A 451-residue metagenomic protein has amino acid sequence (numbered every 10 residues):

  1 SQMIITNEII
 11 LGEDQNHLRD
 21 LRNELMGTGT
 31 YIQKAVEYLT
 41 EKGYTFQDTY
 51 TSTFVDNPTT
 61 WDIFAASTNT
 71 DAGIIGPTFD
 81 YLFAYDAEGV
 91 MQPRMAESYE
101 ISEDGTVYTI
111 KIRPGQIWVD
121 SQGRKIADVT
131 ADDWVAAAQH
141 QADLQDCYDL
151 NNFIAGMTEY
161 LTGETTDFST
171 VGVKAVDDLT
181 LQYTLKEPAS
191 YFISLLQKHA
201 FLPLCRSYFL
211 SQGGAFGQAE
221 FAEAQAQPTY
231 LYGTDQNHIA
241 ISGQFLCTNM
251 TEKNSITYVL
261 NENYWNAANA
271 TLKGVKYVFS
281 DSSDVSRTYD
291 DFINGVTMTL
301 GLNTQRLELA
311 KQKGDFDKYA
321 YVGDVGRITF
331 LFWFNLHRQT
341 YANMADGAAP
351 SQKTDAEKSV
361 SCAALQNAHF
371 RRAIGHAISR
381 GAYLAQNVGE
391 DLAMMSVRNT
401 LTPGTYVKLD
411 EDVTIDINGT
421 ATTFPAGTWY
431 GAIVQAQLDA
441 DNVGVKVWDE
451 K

Functional and structural regions predicted by a protein language model:
S1-I10, A87, R113-D146, Q244-N387 (+1 more regions): Extracytoplasmic/periplasmic ligand-capture domains
S1-T51, Y85-Q92, Q435, N442-W448: N-terminal hydrophobic or amphipathic helices and topogenic motifs
I32-A35, Y50-D104, A240: N-terminal lobe/hinge region of extracytoplasmic solute-binding protein
E41-T51, I241, A268-K273, A368: Immediate post-signal peptide segment of exported/extracytoplasmic ligand-binding proteins
Y50, F54-I75, M95, Q122-A127 (+2 more regions): A structural "hinge/loop" feature
F54-P58, E187-A189, G301-L307, N387-E390: Beta->alpha turn/N-cap motifs
A87, P188-A189, Q197-K276: Gly/Pro-rich hinge or "lid" segments in bacterial periplasmic/extracellular proteins
K111, D133, D143-F221: Surface-exposed binding/hinge segments that line and control ligand-binding clefts or catalytic entry sites
